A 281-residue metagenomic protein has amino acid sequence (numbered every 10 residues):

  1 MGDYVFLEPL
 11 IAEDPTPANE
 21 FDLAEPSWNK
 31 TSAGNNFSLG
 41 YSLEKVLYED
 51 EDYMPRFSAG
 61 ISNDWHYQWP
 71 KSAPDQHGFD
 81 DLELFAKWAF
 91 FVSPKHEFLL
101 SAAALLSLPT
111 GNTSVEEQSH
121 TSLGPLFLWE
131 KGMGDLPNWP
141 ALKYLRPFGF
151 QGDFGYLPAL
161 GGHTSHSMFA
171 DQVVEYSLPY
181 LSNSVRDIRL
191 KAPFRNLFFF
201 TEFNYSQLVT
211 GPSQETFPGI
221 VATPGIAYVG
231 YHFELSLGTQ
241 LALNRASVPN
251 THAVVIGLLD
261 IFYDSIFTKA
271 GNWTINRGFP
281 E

Functional and structural regions predicted by a protein language model:
M1-E281: Transmembrane beta-barrel domains of Gram-negative outer membranes and organellar outer membranes
